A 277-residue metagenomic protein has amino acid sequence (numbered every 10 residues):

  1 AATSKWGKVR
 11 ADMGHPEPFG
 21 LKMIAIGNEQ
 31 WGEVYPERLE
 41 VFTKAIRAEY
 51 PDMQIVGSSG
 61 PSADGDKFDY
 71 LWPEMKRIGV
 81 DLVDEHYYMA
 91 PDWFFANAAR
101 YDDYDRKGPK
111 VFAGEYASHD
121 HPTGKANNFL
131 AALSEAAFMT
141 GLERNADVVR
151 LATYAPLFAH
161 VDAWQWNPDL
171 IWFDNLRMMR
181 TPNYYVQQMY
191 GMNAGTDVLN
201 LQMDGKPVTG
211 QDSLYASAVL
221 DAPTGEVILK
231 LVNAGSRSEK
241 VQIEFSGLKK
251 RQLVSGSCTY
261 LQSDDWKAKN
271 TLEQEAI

Functional and structural regions predicted by a protein language model:
A1-M53, G57-L71, R77-I78: N-terminal catalytic cores of secreted or lumenal carbohydrate-active enzymes
A11-F19, D102-Y104, V219-P223: Surface-exposed acidic, glycine-flexible loop patches that form ligand/cofactor-binding and adhesion interfaces
G27-Y35, S62-K67, A90-F94, S118-T123 (+3 more regions): Flexible loop/turn segments at secondary-structure boundaries
E37-R38, A63-K67, L130-A136, G210: Short, glycine/acidic-rich beta->alpha junctions
K44-A45, P51-Q54, W72-R77, D81-N193 (+3 more regions): Catalytic-core region of carbohydrate-active enzymes that cleave or remodel glycosidic bonds
M203-G205: Divalent cation-coordinating acidic motifs and surrounding scaffolds that mediate Ca2+/Mg2+/Mn2+/Zn2+-dependent binding
D212-Q252, C258: Carbohydrate-binding surface patches
K250-I277: Acidic, Ser/Thr/Pro-rich beta/coil linker or hinge segments at domain junctions
